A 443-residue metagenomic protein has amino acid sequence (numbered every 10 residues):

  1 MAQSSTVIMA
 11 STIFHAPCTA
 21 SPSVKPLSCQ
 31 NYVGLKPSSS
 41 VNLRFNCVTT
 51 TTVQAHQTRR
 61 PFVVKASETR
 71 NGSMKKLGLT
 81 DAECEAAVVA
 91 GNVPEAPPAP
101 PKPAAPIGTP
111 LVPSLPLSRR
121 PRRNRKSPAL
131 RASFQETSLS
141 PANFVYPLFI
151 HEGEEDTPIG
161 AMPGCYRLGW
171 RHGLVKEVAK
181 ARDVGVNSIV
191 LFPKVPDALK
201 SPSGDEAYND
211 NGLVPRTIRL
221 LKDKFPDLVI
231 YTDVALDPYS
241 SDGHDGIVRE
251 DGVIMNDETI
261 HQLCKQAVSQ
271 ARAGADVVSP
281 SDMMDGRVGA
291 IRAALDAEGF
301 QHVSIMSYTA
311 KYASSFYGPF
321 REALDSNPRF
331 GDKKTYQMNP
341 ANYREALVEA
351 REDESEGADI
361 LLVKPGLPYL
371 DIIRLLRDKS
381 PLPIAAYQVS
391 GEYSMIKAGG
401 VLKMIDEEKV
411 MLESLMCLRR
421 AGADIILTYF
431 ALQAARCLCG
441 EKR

Functional and structural regions predicted by a protein language model:
M1-A66: N-terminal chloroplast transit peptides
A2-S4, A55-K75, L79, E83 (+3 more regions): Catalytic domains of riboflavin
H15, T19, S23-K25, Q30 (+4 more regions): Intrinsically disordered, low-complexity terminal segments
A66, E85-A87, G91-P116, R125-S127 (+2 more regions): Alpha/beta enzyme core
